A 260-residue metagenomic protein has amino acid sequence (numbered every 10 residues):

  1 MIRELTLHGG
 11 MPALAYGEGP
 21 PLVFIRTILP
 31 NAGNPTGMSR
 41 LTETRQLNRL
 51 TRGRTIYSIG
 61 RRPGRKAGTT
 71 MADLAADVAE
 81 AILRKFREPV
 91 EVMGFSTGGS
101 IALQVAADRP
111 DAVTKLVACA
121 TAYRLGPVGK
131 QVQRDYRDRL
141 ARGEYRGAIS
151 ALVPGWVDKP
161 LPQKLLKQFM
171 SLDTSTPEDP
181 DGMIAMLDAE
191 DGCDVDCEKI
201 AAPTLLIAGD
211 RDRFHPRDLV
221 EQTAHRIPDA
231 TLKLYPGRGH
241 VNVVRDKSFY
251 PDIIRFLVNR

Functional and structural regions predicted by a protein language model:
L5-R65: Conserved HGGG/HGGXW glycine-rich cap/lid loop of the alpha/beta-hydrolase fold
D73-V90: Conserved acidic catalytic loop of the alpha/beta-hydrolase fold
S100-L103, A107, T114-G143: Flexible "cap/lid" loop of the alpha/beta hydrolase fold
P127-K130, R146-D191, D196: Conserved alpha/beta-hydrolase catalytic His-Asp/Glu region
I200, L206-A208, D212: Short beta-strand/loop motif that positions the catalytic acidic residue of the alpha/beta-hydrolase fold
R213-L219: Conserved alpha/beta-hydrolase "acid-adjacent" motif
E221-V241: Catalytic histidine neighborhood in serine/cysteine hydrolases with alpha/beta-hydrolase-type architecture
R238-P251: Catalytic histidine-centered segment of alpha/beta-hydrolase-like enzymes
